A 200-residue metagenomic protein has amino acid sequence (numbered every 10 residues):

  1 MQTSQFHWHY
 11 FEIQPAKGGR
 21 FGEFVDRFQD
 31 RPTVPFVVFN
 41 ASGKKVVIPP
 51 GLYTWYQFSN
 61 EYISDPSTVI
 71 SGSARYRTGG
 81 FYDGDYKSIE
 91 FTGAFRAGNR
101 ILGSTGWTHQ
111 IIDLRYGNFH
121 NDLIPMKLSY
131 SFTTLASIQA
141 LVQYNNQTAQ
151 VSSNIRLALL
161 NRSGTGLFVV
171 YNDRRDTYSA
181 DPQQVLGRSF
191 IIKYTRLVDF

Functional and structural regions predicted by a protein language model:
M1-F200: Exposed, low-structure sequence patches enriched in small/polar residues
